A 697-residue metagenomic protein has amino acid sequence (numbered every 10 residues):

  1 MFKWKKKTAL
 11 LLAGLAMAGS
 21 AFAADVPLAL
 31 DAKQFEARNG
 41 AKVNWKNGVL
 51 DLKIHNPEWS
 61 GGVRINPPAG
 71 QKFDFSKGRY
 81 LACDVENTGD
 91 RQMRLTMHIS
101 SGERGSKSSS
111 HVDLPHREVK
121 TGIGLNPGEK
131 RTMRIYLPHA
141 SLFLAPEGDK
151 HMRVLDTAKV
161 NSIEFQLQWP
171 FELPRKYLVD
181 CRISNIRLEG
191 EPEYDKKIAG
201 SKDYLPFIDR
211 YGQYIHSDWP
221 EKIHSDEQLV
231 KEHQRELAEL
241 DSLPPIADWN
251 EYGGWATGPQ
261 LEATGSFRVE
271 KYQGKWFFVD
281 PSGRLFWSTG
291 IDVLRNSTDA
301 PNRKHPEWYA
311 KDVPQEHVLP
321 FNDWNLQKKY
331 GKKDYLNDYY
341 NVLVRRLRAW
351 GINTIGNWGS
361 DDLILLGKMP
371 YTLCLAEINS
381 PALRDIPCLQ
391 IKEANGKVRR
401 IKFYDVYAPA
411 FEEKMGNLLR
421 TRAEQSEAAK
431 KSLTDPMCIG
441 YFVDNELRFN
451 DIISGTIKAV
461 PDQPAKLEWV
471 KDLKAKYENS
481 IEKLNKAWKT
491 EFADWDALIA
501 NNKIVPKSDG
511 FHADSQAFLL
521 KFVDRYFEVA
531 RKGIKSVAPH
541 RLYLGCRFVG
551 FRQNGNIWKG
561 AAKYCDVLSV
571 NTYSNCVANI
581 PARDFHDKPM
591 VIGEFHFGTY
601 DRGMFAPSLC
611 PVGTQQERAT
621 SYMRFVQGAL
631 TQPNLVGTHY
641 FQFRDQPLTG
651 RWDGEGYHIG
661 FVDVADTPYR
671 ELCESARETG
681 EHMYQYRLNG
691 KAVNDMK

Functional and structural regions predicted by a protein language model:
A41-G62: Short carbohydrate-recognition loop motifs
N56-H151, K176-R182: Extracellular ligand-binding interfaces
Y214, W219-L366, A382-T434, K503-I504 (+2 more regions): Active-site-adjacent substrate/metal-binding segments within catalytic domains of carbohydrate-active enzymes
P281, I291-D292, H305, K311-G331 (+6 more regions): Polysaccharide-binding and catalytic clefts of secreted carbohydrate-active enzymes
D323-K329, P387, A394-V406, N501-Q516 (+4 more regions): Active-site clefts of carbohydrate-active enzymes
G356, C438-G440, N445-E446, C610-V662 (+1 more regions): Substrate-binding cleft of secreted/luminal carbohydrate-active enzymes
K458-E468, F641-K697: Aromatic-rich peripheral "rim/lid" segments of glycoside hydrolase catalytic domains that contact and position glycan
A517, K521-K532, S536-S608, M623-Q627: Glycoside hydrolase catalytic-domain groove-lining segments
